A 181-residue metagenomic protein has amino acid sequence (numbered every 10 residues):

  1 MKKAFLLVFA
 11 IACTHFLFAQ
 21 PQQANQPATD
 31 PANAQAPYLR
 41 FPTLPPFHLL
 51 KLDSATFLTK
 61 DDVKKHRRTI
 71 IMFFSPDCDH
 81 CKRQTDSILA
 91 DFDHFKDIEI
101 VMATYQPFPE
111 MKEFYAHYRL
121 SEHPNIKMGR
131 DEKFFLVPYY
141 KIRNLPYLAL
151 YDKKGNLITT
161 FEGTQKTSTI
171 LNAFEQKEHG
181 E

Functional and structural regions predicted by a protein language model:
M1-A24, K177-E181: Bacterial Sec-dependent N-terminal signal peptides
H15, L50-K51, Y151: Hydrophobic alpha-helical segments, especially N-terminal targeting/anchoring helices
Q23-D61: N-terminal "domain-start" segment that seeds a small globular fold
T59-K82, I88: Short active-site neighborhood of thiol/selenol oxidoreductases, capturing the structured segment around
K82-L120, F135-P138: Structural microenvironment flanking redox-active thiols in thiol-disulfide oxidoreductases
Y118-A149: Short, internal strand/loop/helix patches that form the active-site neighborhood or redox-interaction surface
N144, L150-E181: Thiol-/selenol-based redox modules, centered on thioredoxin-like and closely related oxidoreductase domains
